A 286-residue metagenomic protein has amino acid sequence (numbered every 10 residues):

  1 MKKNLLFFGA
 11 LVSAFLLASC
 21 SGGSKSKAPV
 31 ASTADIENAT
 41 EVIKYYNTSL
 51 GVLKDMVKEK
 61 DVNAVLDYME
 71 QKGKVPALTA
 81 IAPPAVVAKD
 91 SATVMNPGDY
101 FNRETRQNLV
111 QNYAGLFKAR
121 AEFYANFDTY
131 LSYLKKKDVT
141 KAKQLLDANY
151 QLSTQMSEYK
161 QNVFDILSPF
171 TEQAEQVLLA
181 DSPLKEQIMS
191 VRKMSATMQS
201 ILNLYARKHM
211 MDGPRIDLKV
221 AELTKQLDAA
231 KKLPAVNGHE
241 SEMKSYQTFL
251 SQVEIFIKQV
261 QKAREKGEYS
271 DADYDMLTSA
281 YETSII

Functional and structural regions predicted by a protein language model:
M1-F8: Bacterial N-terminal signal peptides that target proteins for export
L16-S19: C-terminal motif of bacterial Sec signal peptides marking the signal peptidase cleavage site
S21-S24: Bacterial signal peptide processing site
E37-L145: N-terminal Sec/ER secretory leader and immediately downstream segment of secreted/extracellular precursors
L53-D67, G98-E104, F127-D138, A174 (+3 more regions): Secondary-structure edge/capping motif, primarily at the C-terminal ends of alpha-helices and the immediately following
Y124-T154, A263-T278: Polar/charged, Q/E/K-enriched amphipathic alpha-helical segments with strong coiled-coil propensity that act as
A142, L146-Q247: Extended amphipathic alpha-helical interaction segments
A221-I286: A cross-kingdom marker for long, charged
